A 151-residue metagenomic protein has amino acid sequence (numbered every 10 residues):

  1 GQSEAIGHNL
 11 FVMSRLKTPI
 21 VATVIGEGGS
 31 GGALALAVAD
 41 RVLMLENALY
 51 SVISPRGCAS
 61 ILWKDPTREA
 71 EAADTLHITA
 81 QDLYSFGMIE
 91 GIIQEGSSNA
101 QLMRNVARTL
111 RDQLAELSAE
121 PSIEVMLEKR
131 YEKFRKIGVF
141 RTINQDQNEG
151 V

Functional and structural regions predicted by a protein language model:
G1-R111, A115: Conserved catalytic cores of soluble enzyme domains, especially glycine-rich substrate-binding beta-alpha loops
Q113-V151: C-terminal alpha-helix plus adjacent terminal tail
